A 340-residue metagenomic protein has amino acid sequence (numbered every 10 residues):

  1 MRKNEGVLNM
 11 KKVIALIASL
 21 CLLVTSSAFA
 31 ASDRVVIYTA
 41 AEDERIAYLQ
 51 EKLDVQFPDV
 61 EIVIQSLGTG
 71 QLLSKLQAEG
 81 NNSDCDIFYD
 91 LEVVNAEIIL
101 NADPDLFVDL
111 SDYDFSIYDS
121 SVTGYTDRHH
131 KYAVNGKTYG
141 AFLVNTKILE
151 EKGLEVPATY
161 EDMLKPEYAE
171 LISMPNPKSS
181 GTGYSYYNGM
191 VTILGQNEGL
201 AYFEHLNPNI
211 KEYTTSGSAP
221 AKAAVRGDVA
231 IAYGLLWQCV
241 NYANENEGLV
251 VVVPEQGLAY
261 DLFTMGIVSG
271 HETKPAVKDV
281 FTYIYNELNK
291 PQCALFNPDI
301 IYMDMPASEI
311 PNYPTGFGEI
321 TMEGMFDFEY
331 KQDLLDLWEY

Functional and structural regions predicted by a protein language model:
M10-A30: Sec-dependent N-terminal signal peptides of Gram-positive bacterial secreted proteins and lipoproteins
A31-I98: Early extracytoplasmic/lumenal segment of secretory-pathway proteins
A40-A47, D84-A221, V225: Extracytoplasmic ligand-binding site segments that recognize negatively charged/polar headgroups
V94-I99, V225, A230-G248: A ligand-binding cleft/hinge motif common to bilobed small-molecule-binding domains
L143-I148, N188, D261-T273, I284 (+1 more regions): A bilobed periplasmic-binding-protein/Venus flytrap-type ligand-binding module shared by bacterial periplasmic
L171-P175, Y283-P306: Periplasmic-binding protein-like
Y202-N207, Y213-T214, E245-S269: Periplasmic-binding protein-like
I301-Y340: An extracytoplasmic/periplasmic, membrane-proximal ligand-sensing/linker region
